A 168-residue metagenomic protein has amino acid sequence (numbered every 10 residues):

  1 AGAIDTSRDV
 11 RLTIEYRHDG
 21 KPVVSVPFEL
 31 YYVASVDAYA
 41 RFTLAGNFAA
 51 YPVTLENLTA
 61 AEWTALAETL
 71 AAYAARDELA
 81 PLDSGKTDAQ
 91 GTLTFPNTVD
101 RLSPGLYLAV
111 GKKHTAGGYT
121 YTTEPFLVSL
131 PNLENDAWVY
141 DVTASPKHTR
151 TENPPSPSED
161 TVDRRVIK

Functional and structural regions predicted by a protein language model:
A1-K168: Solvent-exposed loop/turn and edge beta-strand elements of beta-rich ligand-binding domains
